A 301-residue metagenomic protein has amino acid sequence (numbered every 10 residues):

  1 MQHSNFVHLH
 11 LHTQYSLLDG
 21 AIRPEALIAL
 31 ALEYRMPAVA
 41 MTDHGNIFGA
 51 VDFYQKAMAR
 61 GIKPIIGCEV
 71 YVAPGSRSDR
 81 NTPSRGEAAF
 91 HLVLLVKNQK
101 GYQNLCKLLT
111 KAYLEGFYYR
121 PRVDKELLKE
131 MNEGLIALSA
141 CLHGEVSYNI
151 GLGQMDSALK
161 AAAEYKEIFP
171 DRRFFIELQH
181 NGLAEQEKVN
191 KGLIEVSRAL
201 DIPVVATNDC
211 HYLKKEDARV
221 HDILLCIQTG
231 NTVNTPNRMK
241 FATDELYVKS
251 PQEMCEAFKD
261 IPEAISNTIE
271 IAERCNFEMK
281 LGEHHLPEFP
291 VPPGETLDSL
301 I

Functional and structural regions predicted by a protein language model:
M1-I301: Phosphodiester-processing cores and adjacent nucleic acid-binding clamps
